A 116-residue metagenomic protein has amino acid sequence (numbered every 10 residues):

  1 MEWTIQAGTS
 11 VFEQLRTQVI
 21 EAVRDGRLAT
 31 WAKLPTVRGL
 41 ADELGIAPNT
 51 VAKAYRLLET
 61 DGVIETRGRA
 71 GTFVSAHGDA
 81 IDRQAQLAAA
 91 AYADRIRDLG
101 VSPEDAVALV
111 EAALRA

Functional and structural regions predicted by a protein language model:
M1-K33, R83-A116: Extreme N-terminal segment that seeds HTH/winged-HTH DNA-binding domains in transcriptional regulators
T9, A70, G78: Short, flexible active-site-adjacent loop segments at beta-strand->alpha-helix junctions, enriched in small/polar
R27-A32, L57-R69, S75-A76: Beta-hairpin "wing" of winged helix-turn-helix
K33-I64: N-terminal helix-turn-helix
A41-D42, H77-G78, R115-A116: Short Asp/Glu-rich motifs
E43, A47, G68-A70, A85-L87 (+1 more regions): Short alpha-helix boundary/capping motifs
G71-T72, V110: Conserved beta-strand edge residues that scaffold enzyme active sites
S75-R83: A surface-exposed regulatory interaction patch that couples sensing to output across bacterial transport/metabolic
